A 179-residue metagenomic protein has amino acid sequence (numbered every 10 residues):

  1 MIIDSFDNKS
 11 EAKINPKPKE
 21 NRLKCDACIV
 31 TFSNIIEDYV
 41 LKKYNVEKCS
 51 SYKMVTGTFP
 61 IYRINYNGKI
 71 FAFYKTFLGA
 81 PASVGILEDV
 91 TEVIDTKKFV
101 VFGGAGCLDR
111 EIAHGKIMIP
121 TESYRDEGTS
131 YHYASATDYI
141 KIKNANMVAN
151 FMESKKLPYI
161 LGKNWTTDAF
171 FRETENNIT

Functional and structural regions predicted by a protein language model:
M1-M147: Metabolite-binding pocket within alpha/beta catalytic cores that recognizes anionic/polar moieties
D138-T179: Active-site rim beta-loop-alpha module in soluble metabolic enzymes
